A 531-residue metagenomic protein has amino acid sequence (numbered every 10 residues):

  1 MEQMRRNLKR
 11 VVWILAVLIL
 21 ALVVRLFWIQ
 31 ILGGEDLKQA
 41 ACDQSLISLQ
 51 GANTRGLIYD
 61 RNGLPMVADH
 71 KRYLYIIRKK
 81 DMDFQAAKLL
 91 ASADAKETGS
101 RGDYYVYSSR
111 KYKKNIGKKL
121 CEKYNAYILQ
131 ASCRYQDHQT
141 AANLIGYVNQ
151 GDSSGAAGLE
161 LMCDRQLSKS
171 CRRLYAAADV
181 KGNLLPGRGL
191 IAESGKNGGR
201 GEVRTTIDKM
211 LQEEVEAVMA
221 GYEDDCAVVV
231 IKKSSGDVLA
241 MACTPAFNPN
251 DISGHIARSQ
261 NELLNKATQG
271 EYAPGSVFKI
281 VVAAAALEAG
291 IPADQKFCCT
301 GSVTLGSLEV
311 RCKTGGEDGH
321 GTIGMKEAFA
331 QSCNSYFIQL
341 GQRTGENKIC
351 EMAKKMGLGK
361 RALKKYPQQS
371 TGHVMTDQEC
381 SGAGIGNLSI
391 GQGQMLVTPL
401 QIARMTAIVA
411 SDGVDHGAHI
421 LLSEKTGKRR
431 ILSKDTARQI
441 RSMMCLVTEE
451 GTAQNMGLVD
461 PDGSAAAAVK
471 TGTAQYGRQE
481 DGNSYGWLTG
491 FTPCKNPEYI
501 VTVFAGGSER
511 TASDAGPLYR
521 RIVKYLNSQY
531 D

Functional and structural regions predicted by a protein language model:
E2-D36: Hydrophobic alpha-helical transmembrane signal-anchor segments
L32-Q50, A68-K71, I76-F84, R188-G199 (+4 more regions): Short pre-catalytic segments that frame enzyme active sites
A52, Y59, L167-C171, A178 (+2 more regions): Hydrophobic alpha-helical segments, especially N-terminal targeting/anchoring helices
R55-Y59, L64-D69, L74-R78, V106 (+6 more regions): Soluble periplasmic/extracytoplasmic beta-strand elements of cell-envelope proteins
P65-V67, K232-G275, A284-G507, S528-D531: Beta-lactam-recognizing serine transpeptidase/beta-lactamase-like catalytic domain environment
D94-R200, V503, R520: Small/polar-residue-rich segments within soluble enzyme cores
Y112-K113, R204, D208-D225, N334-Y336 (+1 more regions): Conserved active-site neighborhood of the chymotrypsin/trypsin-like protease fold
